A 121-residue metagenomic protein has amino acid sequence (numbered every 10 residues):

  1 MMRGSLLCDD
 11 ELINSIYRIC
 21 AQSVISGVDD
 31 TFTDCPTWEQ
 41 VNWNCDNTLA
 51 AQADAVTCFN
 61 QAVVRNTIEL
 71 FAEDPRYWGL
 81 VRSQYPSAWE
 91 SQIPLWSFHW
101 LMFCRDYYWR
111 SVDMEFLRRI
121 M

Functional and structural regions predicted by a protein language model:
M1-M121: Substrate-binding groove/exosite segments of carbohydrate-active enzymes
